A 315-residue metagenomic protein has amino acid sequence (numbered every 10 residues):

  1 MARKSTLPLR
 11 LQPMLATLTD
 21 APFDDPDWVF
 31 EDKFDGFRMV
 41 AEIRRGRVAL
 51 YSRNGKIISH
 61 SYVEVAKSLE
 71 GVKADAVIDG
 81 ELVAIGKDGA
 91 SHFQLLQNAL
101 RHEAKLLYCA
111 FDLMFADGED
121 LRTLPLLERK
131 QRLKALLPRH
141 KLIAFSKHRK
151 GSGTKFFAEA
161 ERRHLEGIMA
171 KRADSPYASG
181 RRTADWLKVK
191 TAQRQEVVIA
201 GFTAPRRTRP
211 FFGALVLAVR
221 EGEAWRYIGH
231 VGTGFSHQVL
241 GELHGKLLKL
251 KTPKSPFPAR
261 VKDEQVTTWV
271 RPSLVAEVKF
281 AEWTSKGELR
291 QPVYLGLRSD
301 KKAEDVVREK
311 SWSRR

Functional and structural regions predicted by a protein language model:
M1-R315: Catalytic cores of nucleic-acid ligases and guanylyltransferases
